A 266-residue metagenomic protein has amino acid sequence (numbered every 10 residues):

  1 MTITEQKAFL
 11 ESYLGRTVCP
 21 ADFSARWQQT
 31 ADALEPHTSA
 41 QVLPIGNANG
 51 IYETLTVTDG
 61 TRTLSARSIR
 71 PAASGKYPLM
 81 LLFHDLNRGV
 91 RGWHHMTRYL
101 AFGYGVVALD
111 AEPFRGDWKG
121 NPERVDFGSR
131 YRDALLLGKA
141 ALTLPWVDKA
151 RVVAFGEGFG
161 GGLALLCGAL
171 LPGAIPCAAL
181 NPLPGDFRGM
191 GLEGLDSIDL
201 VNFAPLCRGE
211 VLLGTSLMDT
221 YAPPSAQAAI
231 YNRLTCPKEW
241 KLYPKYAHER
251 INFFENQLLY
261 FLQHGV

Functional and structural regions predicted by a protein language model:
M1-G50: N-terminal targeting or regulatory segments adjacent to alpha/beta-hydrolase or S9 domains
A31-G75: N-terminal cap/lid segment of alpha/beta-hydrolase-fold proteins
Y77, L82-R88: Active-site glycine-rich loops that stabilize anionic/oxyanionic intermediates across multiple enzyme folds
L81-F83, L109, L180, Y243: Alpha/beta-hydrolase
R91, M96-R132, R188-G191: Cap/lid segment of the alpha/beta-hydrolase catalytic domain
L135-E193: Primarily recognizes the serine-hydrolase "nucleophile elbow" in alpha/beta-hydrolase and SGNH/GDSL folds
R188-T235, E239-P244, R250: The feature captures the conserved acid-bearing segment of alpha/beta-hydrolase catalytic domains
E249-H264: Post-His helix in hydrolase/transferase enzymes
